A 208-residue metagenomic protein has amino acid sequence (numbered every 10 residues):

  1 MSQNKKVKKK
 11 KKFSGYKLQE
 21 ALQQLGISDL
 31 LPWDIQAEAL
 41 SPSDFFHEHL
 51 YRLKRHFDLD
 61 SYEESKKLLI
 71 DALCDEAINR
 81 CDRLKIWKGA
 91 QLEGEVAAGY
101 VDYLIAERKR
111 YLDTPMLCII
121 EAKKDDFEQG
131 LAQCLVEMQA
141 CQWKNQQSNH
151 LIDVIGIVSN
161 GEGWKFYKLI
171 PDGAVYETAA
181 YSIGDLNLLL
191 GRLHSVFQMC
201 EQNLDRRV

Functional and structural regions predicted by a protein language model:
M1-K12: Charged, compositionally biased N-terminal leader segments and the immediate start of the first structured element
K11-G15, Q19-D153, G163-V208: A short, conserved, highly charged catalytic patch centered on acidic carboxylates
V158-S159: Short beta-strand segments
